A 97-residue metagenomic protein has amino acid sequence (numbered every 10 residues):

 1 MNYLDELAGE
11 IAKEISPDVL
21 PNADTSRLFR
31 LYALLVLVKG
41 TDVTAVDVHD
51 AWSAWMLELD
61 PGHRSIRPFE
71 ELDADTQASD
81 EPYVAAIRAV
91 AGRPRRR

Functional and structural regions predicted by a protein language model:
M1-R97: Alpha-helical propensity feature that highlights long, continuous alpha-helices across diverse contexts
